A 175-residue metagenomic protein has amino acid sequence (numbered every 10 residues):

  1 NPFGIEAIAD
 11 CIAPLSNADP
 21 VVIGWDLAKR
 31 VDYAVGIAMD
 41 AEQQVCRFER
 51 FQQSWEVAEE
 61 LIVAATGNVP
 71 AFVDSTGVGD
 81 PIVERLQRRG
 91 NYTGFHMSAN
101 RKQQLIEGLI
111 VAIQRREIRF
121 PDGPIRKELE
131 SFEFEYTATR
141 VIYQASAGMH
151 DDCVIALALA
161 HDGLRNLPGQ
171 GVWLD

Functional and structural regions predicted by a protein language model:
N1-W25: ATPase catalytic-site recognition across NTP-hydrolyzing enzymes
P2-I8, E49-F51, L157-D175: Acidic two-metal-ion nuclease catalytic site recognized across multiple nuclease folds, prominently DnaQ/RNase D-T
A18, K29-V35: Short, flexible loop/turn motifs enriched in small residues
L27-K29, G77: Short, glycine/acidic-enriched loop or turn micro-motifs at the edges of active sites
A34-M39, A156: Short beta-strand scaffold segments in enzyme catalytic cores
I37-T139: Mg2+-dependent endonuclease catalytic cores in nucleic-acid-processing enzymes, primarily RNase H-like
T137-M149: Short, solvent-exposed helix-loop connector elements
D151-I155: Active-site nucleophilic cysteine motif
